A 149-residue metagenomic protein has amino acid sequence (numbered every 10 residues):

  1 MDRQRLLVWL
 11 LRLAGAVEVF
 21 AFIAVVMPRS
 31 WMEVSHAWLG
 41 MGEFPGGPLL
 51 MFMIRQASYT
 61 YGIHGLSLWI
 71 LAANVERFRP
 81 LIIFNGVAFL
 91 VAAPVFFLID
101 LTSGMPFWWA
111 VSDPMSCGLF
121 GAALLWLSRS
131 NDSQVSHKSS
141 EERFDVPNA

Functional and structural regions predicted by a protein language model:
D2-V17, F78-N85: Interfacial segments of alpha-helical transmembrane regions
V8-M51: Membrane-helix boundary elements
F20, G47-I70, V87-V91: Core segments of alpha-helical transmembrane spans in multipass integral membrane proteins
L66-L81: Juxtamembrane helix-break-helix junctions at the cytosolic face of small multi-pass alpha-helical membrane proteins
I82-F97, M115-A123: Hydrophobic alpha-helical membrane segments
P94-S112: Membrane-helix boundary connector in multi-pass membrane proteins
G118-S139: Membrane-water interface at the C-terminal end of transmembrane alpha helices
S136-A149: Short, highly charged, low-complexity non-transmembrane loops/tails of multi-pass membrane proteins
